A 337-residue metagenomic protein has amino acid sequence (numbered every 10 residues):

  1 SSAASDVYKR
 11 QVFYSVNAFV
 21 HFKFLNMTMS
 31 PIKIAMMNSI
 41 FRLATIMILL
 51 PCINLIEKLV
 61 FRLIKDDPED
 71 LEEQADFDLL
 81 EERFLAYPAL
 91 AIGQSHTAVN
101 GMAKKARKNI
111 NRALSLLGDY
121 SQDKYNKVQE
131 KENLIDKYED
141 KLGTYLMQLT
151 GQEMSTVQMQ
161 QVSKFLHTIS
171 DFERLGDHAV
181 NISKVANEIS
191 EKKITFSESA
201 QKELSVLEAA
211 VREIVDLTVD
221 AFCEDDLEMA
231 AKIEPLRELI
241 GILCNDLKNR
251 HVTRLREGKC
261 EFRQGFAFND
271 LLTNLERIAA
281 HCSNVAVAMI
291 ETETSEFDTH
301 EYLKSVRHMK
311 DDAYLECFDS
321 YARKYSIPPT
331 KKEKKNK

Functional and structural regions predicted by a protein language model:
S2, D6-K9, F13, N17-M37 (+1 more regions): Cytosolic, long alpha-helical scaffolding segments
